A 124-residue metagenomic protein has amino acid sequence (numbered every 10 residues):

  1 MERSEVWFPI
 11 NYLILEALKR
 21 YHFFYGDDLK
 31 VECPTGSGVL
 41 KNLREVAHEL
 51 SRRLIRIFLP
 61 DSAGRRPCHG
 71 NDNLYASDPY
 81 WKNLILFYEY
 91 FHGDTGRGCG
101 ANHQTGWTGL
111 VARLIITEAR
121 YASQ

Functional and structural regions predicted by a protein language model:
M1-Q124: Acidic, mature catalytic/reactive cores of soluble proteins
